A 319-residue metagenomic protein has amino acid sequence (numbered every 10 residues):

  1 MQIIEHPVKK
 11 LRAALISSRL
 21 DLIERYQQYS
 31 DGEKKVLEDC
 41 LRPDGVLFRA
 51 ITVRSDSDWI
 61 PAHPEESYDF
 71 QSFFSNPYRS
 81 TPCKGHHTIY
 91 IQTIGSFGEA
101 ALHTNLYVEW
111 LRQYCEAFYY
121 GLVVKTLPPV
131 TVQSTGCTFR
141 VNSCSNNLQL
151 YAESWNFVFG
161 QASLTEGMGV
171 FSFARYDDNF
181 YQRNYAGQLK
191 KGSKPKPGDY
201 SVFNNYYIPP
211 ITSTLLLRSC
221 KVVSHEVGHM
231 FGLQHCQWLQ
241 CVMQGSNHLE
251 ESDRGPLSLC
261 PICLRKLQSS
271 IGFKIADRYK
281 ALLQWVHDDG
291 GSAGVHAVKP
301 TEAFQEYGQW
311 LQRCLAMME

Functional and structural regions predicted by a protein language model:
M1-N147, K274-E319: N-terminal low-structure segments adjacent to metalloprotease catalytic domains across cellular compartments
S18, V46, I51, G85 (+3 more regions): Metzincin-family zinc-dependent endopeptidase catalytic domain
S163-R218, Q234-E319: Metalloprotease/metallohydrolase-associated module, dominated by Zn2+-dependent proteases
